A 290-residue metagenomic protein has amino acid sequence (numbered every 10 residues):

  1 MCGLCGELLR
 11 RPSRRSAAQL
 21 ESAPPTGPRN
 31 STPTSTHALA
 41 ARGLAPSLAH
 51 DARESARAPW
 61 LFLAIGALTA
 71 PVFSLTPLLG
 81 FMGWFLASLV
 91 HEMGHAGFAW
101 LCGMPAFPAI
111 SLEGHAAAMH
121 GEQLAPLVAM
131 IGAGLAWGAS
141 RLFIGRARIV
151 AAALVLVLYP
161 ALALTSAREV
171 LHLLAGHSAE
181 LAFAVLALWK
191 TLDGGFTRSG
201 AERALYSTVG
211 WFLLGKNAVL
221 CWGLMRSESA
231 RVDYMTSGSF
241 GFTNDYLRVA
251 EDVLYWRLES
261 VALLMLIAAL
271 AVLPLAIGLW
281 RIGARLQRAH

Functional and structural regions predicted by a protein language model:
M1-E21: Cys/His-rich metal-coordination motifs, chiefly Zn-binding "fingers/knuckles"
R29, P33-S74: Topogenic membrane-insertion module of multi-pass membrane proteins
P71-V72, L154-A163, V209-W222: Aromatic-anchored segments of alpha-helical transmembrane domains
F73-A129: Small-residue-rich helix-interface/hinge motifs
L78, A163-L174, T197, G223-R226: Membrane-interface helix caps and helix-loop-helix hairpins in membrane proteins
H120-A129, V170-V185, E259-L270: Membrane-interface loop-to-helix entry segments
F143-L156, L173-L181, S199-S207: Cytoplasmic-side transmembrane-helix entry/capping segments in multi-pass membrane proteins
L188-H290: C-terminal membrane-associated helical module and adjoining short loops/tails
